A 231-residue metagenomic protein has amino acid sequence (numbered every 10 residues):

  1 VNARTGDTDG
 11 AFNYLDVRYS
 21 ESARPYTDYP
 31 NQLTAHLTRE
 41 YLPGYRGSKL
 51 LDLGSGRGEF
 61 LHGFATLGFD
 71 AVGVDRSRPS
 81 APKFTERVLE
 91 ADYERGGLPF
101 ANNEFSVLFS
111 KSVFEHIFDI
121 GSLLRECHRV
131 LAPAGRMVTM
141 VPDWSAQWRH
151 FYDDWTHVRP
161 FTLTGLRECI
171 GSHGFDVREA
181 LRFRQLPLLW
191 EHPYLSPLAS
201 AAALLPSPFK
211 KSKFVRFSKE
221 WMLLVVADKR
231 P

Functional and structural regions predicted by a protein language model:
V1-A101, V107-K111, L124, S218-L223: Conserved N-terminal segment of class I S-adenosyl-L-methionine
V17-Q32, E59, R76, F118-A132 (+1 more regions): S-adenosyl-L-methionine-dependent methyltransferase catalytic module, highlighting the catalytic core
N103-E104, A134: Short acidic capping loops at alpha-helix termini that bridge into adjacent secondary structure
S112-H116: A short His-aromatic
